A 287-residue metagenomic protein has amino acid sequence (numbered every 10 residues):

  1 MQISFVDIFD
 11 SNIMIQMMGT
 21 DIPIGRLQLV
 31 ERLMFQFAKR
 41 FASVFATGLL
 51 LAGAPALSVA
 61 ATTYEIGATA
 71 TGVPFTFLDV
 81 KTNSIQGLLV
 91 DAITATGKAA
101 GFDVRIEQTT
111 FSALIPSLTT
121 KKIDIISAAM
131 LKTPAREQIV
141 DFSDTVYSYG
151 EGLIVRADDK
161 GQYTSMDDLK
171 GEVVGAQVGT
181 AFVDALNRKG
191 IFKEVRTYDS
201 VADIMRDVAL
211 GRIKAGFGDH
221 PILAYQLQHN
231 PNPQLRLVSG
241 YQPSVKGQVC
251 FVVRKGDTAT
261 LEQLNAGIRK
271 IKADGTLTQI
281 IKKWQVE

Functional and structural regions predicted by a protein language model:
A61-M130, Q138: Extracytoplasmic small-molecule ligand-binding "clamshell" domains of the periplasmic binding protein/Venus flytrap
A70, S148-V155, H220, A224 (+2 more regions): Periplasmic-binding protein-like
T76-D79, I93-F102, M166, G179-S200 (+3 more regions): Ligand-binding cleft/hinge of the Venus flytrap
G87-A100, A157-K160, E172-V173, V178-T180 (+1 more regions): Extended ligand-binding regions for polar small-molecule ligands
V90, I106-P116, G161, R196-L210: Short helix-initiation/N-cap motifs at beta->coil->alpha
F102-D103, T119-A128, E172-V173, A209-I222 (+1 more regions): Alpha-to-beta junction loops
F102-R105, L131, D144-G190: A conserved helix-loop-strand patch within extracytoplasmic ligand-binding domains of the periplasmic binding
A113, A129-Q138, A185-R188, K214-V245: A ligand-binding cleft/hinge motif common to bilobed small-molecule-binding domains
